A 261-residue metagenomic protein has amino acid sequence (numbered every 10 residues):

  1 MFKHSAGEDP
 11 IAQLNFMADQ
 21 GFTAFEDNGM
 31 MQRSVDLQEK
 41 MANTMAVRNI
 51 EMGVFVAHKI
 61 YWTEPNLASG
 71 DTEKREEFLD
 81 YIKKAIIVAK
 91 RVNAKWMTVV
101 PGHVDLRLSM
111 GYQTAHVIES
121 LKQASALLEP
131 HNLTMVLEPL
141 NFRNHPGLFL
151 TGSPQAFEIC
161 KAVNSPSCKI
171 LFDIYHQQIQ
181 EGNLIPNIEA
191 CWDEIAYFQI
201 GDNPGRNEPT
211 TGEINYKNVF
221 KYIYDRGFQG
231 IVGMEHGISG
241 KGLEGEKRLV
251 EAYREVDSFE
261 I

Functional and structural regions predicted by a protein language model:
M1-A18, N93, L150-F172, H176-I261: Histidine-acidic metal/acid-base catalytic patches
M1-A94, K122, E129, S165-S167 (+3 more regions): N-terminal pre-domain/capping segments
F2-K3, G29-M31, H58-Y61, P101-D105 (+4 more regions): Active-site-proximal loop/turn and secondary-structure-junction residues that shape catalytic pockets, frequently
A24-E26, N49-V54, K95-T98, N132-V136 (+3 more regions): Structural preference for beta-strand elements that scaffold enzyme active sites
Q32-S34, L108-E119, H145-T151, F172-G182: Active-site glycine- and acidic-residue-rich loops that bind and position anionic ligands or nucleotide-like cofactors
A85-M110, T134-F142: Active-site groove signature of glycoside hydrolases
K95-V100, T114-V136: Glycine/proline-rich, flexible active-site/cofactor-binding loop segments that harbor closely spaced acidic
L128-V163: Basic- and aromatic-lined ligand-binding clefts that recognize polyanionic substrates
